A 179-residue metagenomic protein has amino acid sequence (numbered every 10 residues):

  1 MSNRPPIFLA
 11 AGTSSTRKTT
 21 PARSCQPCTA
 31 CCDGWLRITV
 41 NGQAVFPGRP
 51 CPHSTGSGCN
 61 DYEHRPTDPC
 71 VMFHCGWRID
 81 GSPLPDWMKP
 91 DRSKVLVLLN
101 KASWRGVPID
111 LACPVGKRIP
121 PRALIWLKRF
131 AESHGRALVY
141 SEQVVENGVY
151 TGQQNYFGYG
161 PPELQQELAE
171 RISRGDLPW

Functional and structural regions predicted by a protein language model:
S2-W179: Short loop/turn segments that flank or connect secondary-structure elements
